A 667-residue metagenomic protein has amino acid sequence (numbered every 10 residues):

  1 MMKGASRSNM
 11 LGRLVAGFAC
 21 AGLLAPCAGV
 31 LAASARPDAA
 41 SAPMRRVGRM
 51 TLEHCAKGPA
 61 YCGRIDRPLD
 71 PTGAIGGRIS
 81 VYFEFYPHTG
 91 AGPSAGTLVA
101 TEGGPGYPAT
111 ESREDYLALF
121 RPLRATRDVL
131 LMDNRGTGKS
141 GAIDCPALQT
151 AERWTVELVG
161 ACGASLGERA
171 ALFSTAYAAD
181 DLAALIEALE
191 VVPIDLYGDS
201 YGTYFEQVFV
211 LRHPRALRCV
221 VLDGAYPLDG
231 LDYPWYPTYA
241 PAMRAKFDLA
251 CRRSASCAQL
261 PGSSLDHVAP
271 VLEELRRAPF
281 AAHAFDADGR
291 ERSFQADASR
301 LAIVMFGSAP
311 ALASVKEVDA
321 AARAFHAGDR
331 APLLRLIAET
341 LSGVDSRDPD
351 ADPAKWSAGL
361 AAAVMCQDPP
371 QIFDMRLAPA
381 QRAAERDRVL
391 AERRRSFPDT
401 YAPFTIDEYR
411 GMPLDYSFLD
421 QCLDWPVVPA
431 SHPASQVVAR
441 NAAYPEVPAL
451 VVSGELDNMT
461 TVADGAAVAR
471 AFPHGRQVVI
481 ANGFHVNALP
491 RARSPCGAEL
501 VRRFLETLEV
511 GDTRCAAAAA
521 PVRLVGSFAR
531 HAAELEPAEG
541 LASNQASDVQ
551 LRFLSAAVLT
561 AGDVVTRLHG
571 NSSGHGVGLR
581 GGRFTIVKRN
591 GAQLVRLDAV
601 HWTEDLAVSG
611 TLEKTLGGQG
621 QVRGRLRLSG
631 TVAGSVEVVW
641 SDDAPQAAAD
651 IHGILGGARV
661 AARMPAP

Functional and structural regions predicted by a protein language model:
M1-M10: N-terminal secretory signal peptides that target proteins for export/translocation
N9-L11, A21, P37, G328: Intrinsically disordered, low-complexity serine/threonine-rich segments
V15-P26: Bacterial N-terminal signal peptides
C27-P37: Signal peptide processing junction and immediate N-terminal pro/mature segment of secreted/exported proteins
R36-L301, P369, F373-P667: Gly/Pro-rich cap/lid or specificity-loop segments adjacent to the active site
R253-P370: Alpha/beta-hydrolase-fold enzymes
